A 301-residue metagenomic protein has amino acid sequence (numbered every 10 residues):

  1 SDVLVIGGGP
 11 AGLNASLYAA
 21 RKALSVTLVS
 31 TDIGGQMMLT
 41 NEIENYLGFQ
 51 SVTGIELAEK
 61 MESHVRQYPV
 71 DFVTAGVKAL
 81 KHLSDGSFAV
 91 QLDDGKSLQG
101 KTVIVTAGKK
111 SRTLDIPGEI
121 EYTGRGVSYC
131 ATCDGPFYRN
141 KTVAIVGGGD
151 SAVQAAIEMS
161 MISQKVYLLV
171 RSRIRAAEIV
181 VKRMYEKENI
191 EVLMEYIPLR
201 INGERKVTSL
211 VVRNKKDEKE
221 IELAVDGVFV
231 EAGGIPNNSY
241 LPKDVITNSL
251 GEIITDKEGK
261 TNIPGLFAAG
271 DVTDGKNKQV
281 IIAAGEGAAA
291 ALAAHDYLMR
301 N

Functional and structural regions predicted by a protein language model:
S1-Y68, V153-E178, N248: Beta1-alpha1 glycine-rich phosphate/pyrophosphate-binding loop at the start of Rossmann-like nucleotide-binding domains
D2, T74, R139-K141, E195 (+1 more regions): Phosphate-coordination loops involved in phosphoryl transfer and adenosine-cofactor binding
I6-G7, I145-G147: Conserved N-terminal Rossmann-fold NAD(P)-binding element of oxidoreductases
G9-P10, K109-S111, G149-S151, D274: Residue-level detector of alpha-helix initiation sites
L24, I157, M161-Y167, A283-N301: Internal hydrophobic alpha-helix adjacent to the cofactor/substrate pocket in enzyme cavities
V65-L92, S97-G100, M161-K257, D296-R300: A Rossmann-like FAD-binding core segment of flavoenzymes
F72-D94, G100-F137: Glycine/small-residue-rich loop that forms an oxyanion/phosphate-binding "nest" at active or ligand-binding sites
K110, D115, E121-F137, E231-I282 (+2 more regions): FAD-site-proximal beta/loop scaffold in flavoenzymes
